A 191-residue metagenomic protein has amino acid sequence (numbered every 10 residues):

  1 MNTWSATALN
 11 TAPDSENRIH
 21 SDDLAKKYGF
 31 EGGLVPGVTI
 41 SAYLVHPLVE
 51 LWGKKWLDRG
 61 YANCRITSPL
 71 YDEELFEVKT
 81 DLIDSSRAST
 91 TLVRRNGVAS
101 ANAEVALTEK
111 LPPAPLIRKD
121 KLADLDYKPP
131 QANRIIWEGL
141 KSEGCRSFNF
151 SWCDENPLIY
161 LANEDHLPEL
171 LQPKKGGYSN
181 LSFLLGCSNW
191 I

Functional and structural regions predicted by a protein language model:
M1-K27, A103-L184, S188-W190: Non-catalytic linker/capping segments at the edges of enzyme domains
T11, I19-H20, L51-W56, E77-T80: Intrinsically disordered, low-complexity segments enriched in polar/charged residues with Gly/Pro, especially when
K26-L34: A short glycine/serine-rich beta->alpha loop
G32, P47-D58, N189-I191: Short, basic/aromatic beta-hairpin or loop at an interaction surface
G33, A62, Q131-N133: Short, surface-exposed, polar/charged, turn-prone segments marking secondary-structure boundaries
G37: Short, conserved phosphate/pyrophosphate- and ester-handling motifs at nucleotide-, phospho-/glycolipid
W56-E104: Hydrophobic beta-sheet segments that form the core/acyl-binding groove of ACP/CoA-dependent acyl-chain-processing
